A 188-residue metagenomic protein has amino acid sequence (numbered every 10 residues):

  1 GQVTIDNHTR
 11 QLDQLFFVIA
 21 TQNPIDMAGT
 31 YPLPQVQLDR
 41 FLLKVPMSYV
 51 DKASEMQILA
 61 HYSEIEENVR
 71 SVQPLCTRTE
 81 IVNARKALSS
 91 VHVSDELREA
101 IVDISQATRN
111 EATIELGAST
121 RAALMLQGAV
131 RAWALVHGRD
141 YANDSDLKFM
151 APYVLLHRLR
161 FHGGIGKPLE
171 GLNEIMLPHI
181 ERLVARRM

Functional and structural regions predicted by a protein language model:
G1-C76, I81-V91, R131-W133: Canonical AAA+ ATPase core
D39, E99, Q127-G128: Short alpha-helical basic/polar micro-motif
Y49, V91-D95, G138-Y141: Residues at alpha-helix boundaries and short interhelical turns
L59, I101, S105, M150-L155: Short alpha-helical scaffolding segments that buttress acidic/His motifs in well-ordered protein cores
S71-A123: Conserved AAA+ ATPase small/helical "lid" subdomain
N110-M188: C-terminal engagement/docking regions of AAA+ P-loop ATPases
